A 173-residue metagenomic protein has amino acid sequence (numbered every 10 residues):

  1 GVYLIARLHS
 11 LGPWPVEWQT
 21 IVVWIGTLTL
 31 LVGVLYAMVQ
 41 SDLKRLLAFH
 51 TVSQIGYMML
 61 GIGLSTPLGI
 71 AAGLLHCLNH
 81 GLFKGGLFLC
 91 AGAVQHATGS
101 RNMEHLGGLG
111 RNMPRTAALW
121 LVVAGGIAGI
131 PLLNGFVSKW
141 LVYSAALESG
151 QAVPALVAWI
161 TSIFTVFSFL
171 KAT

Functional and structural regions predicted by a protein language model:
G1-T173: Hydrophobic transmembrane alpha-helices and their helix-loop junctions in integral membrane proteins
